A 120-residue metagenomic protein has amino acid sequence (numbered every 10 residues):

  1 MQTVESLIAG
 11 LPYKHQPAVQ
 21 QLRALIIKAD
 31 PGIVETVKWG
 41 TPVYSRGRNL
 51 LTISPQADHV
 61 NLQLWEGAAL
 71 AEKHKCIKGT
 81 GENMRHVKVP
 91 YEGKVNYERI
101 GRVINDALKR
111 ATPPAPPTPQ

Functional and structural regions predicted by a protein language model:
M1-Q120: Charge-dense, helix-prone N-terminal extensions
